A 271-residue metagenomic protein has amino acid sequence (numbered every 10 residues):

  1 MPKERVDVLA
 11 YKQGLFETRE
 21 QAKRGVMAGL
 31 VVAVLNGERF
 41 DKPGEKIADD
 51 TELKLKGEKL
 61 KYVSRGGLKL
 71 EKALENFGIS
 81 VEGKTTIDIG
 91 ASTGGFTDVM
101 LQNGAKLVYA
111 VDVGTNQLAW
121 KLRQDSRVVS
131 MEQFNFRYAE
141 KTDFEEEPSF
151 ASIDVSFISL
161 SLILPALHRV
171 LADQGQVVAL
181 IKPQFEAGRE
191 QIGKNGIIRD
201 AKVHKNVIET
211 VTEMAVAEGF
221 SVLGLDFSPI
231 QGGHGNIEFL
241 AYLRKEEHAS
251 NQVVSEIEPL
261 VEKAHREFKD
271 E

Functional and structural regions predicted by a protein language model:
E4, E20-I79: S4-like RNA-binding module at protein N-termini
V81-S92, M100: Conserved class I S-adenosyl-L-methionine
G94-G95, N116: Glycine-rich SAM-binding Motif I of class I
V99-L107: Conserved S-adenosyl-L-methionine
Y109-L162: S-adenosyl-L-methionine
S161-V178: A short glycine-rich, Lys/Arg-flanked "PGG" loop and its adjoining helix->strand segment in the class I
Q174-P183, A187-G188: Conserved beta-strand signature within the Rossmann-like core of class I S-adenosyl-L-methionine
I237-F239, L243-E271: Flexible, glycine-/basic-rich loop-and-beta segments that form/coincide with the SAM-dependent methyltransferase
